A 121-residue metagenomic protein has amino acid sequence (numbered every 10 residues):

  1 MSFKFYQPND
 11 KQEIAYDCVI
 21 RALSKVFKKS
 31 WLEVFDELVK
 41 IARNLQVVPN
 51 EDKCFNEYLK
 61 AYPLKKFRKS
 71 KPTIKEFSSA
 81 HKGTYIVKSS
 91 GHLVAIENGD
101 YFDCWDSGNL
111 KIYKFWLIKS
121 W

Functional and structural regions predicted by a protein language model:
M1, S120-W121: Short intrinsically disordered terminal tails
M1-P63: Active-site nucleophile-adjacent alpha helix/oxyanion-hole segment immediately C-terminal to the catalytic cysteine
I20-F27, V34, I86-V87, V94-I96 (+1 more regions): Generic hydrophobic secondary-structure signal
I41-G91, E97-D106, K111-K114, K119-S120: Conserved active-site-adjacent core of cysteine acyl-enzyme catalytic domains
